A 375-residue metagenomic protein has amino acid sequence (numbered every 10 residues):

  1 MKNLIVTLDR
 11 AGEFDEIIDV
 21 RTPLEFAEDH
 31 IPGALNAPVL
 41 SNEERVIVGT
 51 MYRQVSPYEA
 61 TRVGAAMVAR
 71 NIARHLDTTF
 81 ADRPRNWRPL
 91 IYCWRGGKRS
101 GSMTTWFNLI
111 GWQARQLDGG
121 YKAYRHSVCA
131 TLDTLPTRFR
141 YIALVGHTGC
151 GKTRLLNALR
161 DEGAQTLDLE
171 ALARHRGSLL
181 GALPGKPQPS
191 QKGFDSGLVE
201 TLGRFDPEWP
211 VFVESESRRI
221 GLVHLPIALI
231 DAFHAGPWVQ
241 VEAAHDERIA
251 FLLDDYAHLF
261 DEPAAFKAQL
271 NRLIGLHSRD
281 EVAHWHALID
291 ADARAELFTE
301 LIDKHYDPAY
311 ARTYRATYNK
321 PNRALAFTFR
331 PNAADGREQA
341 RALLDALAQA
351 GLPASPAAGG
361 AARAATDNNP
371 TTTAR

Functional and structural regions predicted by a protein language model:
M1-P32, A60, C129-P136, Y141-V145 (+1 more regions): Flexible, polar/low-complexity N-terminal or interdomain linker segments that lie immediately upstream of folded
A11-P84: Positively charged, proline/Ser/Thr-rich regional signature most characteristic of the Rhodanese/CDC25-like
V63-D118: Catalytic cysteine-centered active loop of the rhodanese-like fold, especially the PTP/DSP P-loop
L90, W112-H126, D168-A173: A short glycine-rich beta-strand->turn/loop micro-motif centered on a GG-aromatic cluster
K98-R99, I142-R160: Glycine-rich phosphate-binding P-loop
T104-F107, R154-Q165: A conserved segment at the C-terminal end of the G1
A164-D231: Conserved nucleotide-sensing/catalytic segment adjacent to the nucleotide-binding pocket in NTP-handling enzymes
A232-W238, E242-R363, P370-R375: Conserved NTP phosphate-binding and transfer environment spanning the P-loop NTPase/kinase superfamily
